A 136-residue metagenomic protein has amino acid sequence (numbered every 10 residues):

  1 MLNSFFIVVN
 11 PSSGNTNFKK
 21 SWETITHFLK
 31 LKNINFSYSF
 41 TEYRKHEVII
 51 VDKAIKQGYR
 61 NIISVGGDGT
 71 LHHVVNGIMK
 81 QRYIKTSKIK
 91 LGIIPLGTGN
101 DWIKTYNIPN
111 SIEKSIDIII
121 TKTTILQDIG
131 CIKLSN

Functional and structural regions predicted by a protein language model:
M1-V65, N76-G77, E113-K114: ATP/NTP phosphate-donor binding region
K32, K80-N136: Catalytic core of DAGKc-family lipid kinases
I49, H73, D101-W102: Phosphate- and divalent-cation-binding pockets in alpha/beta enzyme and binding domains that engage nucleotide-derived
D68: Polar, low-complexity loop segments and adjacent catalytic/binding residues used for recognizing and processing sugar
